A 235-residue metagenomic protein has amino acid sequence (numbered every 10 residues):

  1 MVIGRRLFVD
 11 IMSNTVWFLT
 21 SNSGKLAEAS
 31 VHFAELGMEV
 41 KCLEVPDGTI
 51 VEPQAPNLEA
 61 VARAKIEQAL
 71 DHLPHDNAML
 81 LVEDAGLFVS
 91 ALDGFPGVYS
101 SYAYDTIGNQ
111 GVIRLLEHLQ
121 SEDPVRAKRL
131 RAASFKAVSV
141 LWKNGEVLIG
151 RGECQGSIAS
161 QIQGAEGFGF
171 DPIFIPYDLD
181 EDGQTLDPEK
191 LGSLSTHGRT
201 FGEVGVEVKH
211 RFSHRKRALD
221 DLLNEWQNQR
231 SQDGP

Functional and structural regions predicted by a protein language model:
M1-I11: N-terminal amphipathic/basic-hydrophobic helices that include classical n-h-c signal peptides and signal-anchor
I11-W17, S23-G234: Anionic-ligand binding patches
